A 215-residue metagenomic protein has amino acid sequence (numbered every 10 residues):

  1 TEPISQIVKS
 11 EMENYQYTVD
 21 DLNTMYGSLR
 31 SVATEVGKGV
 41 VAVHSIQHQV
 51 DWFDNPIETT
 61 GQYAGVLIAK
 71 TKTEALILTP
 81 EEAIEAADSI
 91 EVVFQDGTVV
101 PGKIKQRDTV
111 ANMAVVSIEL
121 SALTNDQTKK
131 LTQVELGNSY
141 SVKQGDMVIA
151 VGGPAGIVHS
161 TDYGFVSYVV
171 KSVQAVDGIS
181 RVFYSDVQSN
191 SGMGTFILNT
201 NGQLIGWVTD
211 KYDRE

Functional and structural regions predicted by a protein language model:
E2-K70, L76-I77, S89, K143: N-terminal activation segment of mature serine protease catalytic domains
S31, L67, K103-K105, L123-I157 (+1 more regions): Active-site substrate-binding loop(s) of clan PA
V40-A42, A75-P80, S141-P154, G194-R214: Active-site-proximal beta-strands of protease catalytic cores
H48-Q49, T60, K70-K72, E85-A86 (+2 more regions): Short, conserved beta-turn/loop elements at beta-strand boundaries and strand-helix junctions
T60-Q62, A86, S189-M193: Short, small/polar residue-rich loop motifs at catalytic or cofactor-binding pockets
K70-N112, L120-S121: Catalytic-histidine neighborhood of serine endopeptidases, predominantly the chymotrypsin-like S1/PA family
A86-I104, K143-V148, H159-S172, R181: Beta-strand/loop subdomains of soluble extracytoplasmic proteins
L120-V134, D162-R214: Active-site region of chymotrypsin-like
